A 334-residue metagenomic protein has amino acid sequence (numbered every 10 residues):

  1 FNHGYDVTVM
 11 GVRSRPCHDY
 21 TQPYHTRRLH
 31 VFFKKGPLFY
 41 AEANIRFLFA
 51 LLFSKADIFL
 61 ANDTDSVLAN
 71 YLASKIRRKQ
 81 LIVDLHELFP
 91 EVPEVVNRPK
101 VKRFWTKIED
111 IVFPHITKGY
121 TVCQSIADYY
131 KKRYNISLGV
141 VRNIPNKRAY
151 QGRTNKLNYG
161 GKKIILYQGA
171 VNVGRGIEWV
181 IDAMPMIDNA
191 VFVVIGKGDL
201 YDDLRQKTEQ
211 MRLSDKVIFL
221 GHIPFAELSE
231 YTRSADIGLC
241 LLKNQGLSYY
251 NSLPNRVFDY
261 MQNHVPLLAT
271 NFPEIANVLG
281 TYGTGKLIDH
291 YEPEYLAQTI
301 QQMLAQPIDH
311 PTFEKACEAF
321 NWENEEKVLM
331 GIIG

Functional and structural regions predicted by a protein language model:
T8-G11, T106-G152, V217-L220: Donor nucleotide-sugar binding/catalytic pocket of nucleotide-sugar-dependent glycosyltransferases
L38-E42, Q80, F89-V112, K147-A149 (+1 more regions): Nucleotide-sugar donor phosphate/pyrophosphate-binding loop at the beta->alpha transition of glycosyltransferases
I45-F53, L68, L72-I76, V83 (+2 more regions): Membrane-proximal helix-turn-helix segments that form the acceptor-binding/catalytic region of lipid-linked
Y120, N158-M184, F192-V193: Conserved donor-binding/catalytic core segment of Leloir-type glycosyltransferases
I195, D203-S229: Nucleotide-activated donor-binding/catalytic signature segment of Leloir-type glycosyltransferases, i.e., the conserved
G238-C240, D259-A269: Short hydrophobic beta-strand element within catalytic cores of glycosyltransferases and related nucleotide-activated
T281-Y282, K286-P293, Q301-P307: Conserved acidic donor-binding segment of nucleotide-sugar-dependent glycosyltransferases
Y291, A305-I333: A charged, aromatic-enriched C-terminal amphipathic alpha-helix characteristic of glycosyltransferases across folds
